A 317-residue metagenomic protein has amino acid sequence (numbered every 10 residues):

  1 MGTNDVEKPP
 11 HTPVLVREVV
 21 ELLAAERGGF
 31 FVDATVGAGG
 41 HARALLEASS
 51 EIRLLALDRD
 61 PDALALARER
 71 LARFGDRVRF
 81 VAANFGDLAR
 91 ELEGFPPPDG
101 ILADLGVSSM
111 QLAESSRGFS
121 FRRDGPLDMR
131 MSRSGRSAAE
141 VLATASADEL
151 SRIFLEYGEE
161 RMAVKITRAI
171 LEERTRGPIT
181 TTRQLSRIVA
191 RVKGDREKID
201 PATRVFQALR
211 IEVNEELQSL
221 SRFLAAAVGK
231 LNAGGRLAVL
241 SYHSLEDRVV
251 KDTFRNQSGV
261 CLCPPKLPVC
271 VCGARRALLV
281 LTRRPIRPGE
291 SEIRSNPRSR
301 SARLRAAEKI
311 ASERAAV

Functional and structural regions predicted by a protein language model:
M1-V317: S-adenosyl-L-methionine-dependent methyltransferase catalytic core, i.e., the SAM/SAH-binding region
